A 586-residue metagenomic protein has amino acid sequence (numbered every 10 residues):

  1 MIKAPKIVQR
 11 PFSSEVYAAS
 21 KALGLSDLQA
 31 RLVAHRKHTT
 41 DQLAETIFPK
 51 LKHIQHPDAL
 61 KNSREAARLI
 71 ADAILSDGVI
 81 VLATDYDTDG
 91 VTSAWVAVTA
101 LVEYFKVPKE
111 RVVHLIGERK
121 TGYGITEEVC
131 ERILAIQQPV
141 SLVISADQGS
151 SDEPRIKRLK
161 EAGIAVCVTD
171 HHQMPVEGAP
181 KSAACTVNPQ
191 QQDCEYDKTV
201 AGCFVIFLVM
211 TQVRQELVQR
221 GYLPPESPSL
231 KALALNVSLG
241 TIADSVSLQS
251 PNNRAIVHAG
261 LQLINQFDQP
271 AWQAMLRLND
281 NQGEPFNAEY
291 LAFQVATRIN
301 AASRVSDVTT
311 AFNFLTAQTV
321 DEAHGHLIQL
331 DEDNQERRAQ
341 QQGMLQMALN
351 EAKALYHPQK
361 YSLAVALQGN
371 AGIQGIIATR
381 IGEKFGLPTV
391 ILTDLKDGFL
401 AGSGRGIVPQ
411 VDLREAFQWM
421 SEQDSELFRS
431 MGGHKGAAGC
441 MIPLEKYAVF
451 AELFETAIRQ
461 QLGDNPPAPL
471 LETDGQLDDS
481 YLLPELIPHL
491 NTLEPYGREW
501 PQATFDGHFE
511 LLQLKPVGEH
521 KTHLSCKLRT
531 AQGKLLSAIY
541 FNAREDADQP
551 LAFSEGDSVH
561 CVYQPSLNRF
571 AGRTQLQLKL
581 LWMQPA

Functional and structural regions predicted by a protein language model:
I2, R10-L142, A162, S182 (+5 more regions): Hydrophobic helix-and-loop "lid/oligomerization" segment in the mid-to-C-terminal part of catalytic domains
G90, K120-G122, S145-D152, F570-A571: Acidic, metal-coordinating catalytic cores used for nucleic-acid/nucleotide bond scission and strand-transfer chemistry
E131-P224: Active-site cavity-forming subdomains of large catalytic enzyme subunits
P154-E161, I377-R380, E485, H489: A short acidic, amphipathic alpha-helical/loop segment
Q269-P270, E452, A457-P550: A contiguous loop/helix-start segment that scaffolds small-molecule binding in enzyme catalytic cores
E545-V562: Short nucleic-acid-contacting surface segments enriched for D/E, G, S/T with interspersed K/R
A571-A586: OB-fold/S1-family single-stranded nucleic acid-binding modules
